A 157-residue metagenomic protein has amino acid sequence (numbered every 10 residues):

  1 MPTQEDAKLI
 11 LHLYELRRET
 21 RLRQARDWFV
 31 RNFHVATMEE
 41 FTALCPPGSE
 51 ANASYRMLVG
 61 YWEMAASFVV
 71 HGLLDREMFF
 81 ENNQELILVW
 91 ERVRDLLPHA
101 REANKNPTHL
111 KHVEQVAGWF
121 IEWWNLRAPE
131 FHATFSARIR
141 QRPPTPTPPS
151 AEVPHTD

Functional and structural regions predicted by a protein language model:
M1-D157: Acidic, Ser/Pro/Thr-rich low-complexity regulatory regions and the short amphipathic helical interaction modules they
